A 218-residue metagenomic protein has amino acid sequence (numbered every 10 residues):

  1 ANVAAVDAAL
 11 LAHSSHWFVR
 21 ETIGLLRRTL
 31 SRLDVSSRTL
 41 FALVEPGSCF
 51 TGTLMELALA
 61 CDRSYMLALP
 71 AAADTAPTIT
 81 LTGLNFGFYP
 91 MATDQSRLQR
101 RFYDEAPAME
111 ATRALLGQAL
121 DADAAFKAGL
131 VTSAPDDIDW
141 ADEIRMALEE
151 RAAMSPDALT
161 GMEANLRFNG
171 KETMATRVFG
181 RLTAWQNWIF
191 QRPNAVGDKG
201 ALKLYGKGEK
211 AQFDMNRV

Functional and structural regions predicted by a protein language model:
A1-L57, S64-A71, R113-K127, I138 (+2 more regions): C-terminal alpha-helix plus adjacent terminal tail
T51-T112: CoA-thioester-processing core
Y103, D136-D137: Helix-capping/helix-break motifs at membrane-protein junctions, especially on the cytosolic side just before or after
